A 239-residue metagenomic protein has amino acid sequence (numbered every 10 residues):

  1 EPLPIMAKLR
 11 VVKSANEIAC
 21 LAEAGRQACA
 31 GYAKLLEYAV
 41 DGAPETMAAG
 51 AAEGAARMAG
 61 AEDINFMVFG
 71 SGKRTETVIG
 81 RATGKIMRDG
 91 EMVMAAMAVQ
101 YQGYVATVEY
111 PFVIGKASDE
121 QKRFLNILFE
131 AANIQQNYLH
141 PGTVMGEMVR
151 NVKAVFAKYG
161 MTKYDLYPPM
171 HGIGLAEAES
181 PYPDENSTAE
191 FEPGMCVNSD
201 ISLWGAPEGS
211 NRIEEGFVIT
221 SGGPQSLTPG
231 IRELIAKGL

Functional and structural regions predicted by a protein language model:
E1-L239: Active-site neighborhoods and metal-handling regions in enzymes and metal-associated proteins
